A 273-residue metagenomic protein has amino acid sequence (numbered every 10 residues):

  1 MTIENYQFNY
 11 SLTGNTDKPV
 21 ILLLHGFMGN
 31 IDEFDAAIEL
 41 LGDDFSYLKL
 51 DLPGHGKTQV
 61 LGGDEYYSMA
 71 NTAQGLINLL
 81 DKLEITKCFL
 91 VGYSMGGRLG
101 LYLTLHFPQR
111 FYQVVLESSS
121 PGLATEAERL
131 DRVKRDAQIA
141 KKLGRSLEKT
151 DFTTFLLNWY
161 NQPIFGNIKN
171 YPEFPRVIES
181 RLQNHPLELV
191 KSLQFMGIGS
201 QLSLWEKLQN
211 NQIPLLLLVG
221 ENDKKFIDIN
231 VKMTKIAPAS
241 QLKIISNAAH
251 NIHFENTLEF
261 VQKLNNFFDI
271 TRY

Functional and structural regions predicted by a protein language model:
Y6-V60: Conserved HGGG/HGGXW glycine-rich cap/lid loop of the alpha/beta-hydrolase fold
D35-A36, L48-V91, L258-Q262: Active-site loop/oxyanion-hole signature of alpha/beta-hydrolase fold enzymes
G92, G96, G100: Gly/Ala-rich beta-loop-alpha elbow adjacent to hydrolase catalytic centers
L105, Y112-G144: Flexible "cap/lid" loop of the alpha/beta hydrolase fold
A127-L130, R145-K207: Conserved alpha/beta-hydrolase catalytic His-Asp/Glu region
N211, L217-V219: Short beta-strand/loop motif that positions the catalytic acidic residue of the alpha/beta-hydrolase fold
K224-I229: Conserved alpha/beta-hydrolase "acid-adjacent" motif
A248-T257, V261: Catalytic histidine-centered segment of alpha/beta-hydrolase-like enzymes
